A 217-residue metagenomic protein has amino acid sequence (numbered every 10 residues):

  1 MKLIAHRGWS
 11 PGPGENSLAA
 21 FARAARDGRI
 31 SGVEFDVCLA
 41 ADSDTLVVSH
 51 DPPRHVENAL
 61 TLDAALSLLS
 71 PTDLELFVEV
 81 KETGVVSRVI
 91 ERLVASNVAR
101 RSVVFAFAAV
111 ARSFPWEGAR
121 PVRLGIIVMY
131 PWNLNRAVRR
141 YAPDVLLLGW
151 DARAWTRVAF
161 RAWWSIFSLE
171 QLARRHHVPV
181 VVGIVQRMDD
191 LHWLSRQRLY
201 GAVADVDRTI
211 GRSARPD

Functional and structural regions predicted by a protein language model:
M1-D217: Phosphate-group recognition and catalysis centered on beta-loop-alpha active-site segments
